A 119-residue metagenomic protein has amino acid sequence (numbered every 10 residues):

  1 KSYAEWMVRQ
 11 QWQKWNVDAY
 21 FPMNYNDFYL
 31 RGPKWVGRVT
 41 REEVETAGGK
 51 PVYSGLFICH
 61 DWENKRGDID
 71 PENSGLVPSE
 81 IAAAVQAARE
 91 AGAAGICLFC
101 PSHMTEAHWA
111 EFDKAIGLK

Functional and structural regions predicted by a protein language model:
K1-Q13: Distinct, well-ordered alpha-helical segments
A4-W6, V36, I81: Amphipathic coiled-coil/heptad-repeat helices and related helical stalk/stem segments that mediate oligomerization
W15-P33, E42, K50-K119: Substrate-binding cleft of secreted/luminal carbohydrate-active enzymes
V39: Amphipathic alpha-helical interface segments
